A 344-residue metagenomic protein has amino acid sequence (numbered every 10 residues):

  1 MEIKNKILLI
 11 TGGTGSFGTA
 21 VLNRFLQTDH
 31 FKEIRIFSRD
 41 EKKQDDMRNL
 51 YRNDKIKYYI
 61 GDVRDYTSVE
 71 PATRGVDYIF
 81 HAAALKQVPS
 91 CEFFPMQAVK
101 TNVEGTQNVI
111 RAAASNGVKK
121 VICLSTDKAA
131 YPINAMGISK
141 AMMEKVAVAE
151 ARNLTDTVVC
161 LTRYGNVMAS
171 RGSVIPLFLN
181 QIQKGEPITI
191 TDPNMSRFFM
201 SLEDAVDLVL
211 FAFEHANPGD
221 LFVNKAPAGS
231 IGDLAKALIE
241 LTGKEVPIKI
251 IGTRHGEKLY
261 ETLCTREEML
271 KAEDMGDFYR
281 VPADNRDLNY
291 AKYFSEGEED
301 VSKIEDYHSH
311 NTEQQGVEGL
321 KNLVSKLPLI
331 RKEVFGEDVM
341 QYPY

Functional and structural regions predicted by a protein language model:
N5, S115, K145, A149-Y344: Strand-loop microenvironment adjacent to phosphate/nucleotide-handling motifs in alpha/beta enzyme folds
K6-Q27: N-terminal Rossmann NAD(P)H-binding glycine-rich loop of SDR-like oxidoreductase domains
T11, T73-A82, C123: Rossmann-fold scaffold of SDR-type NAD(P)-dependent oxidoreductases
R24-E33, G117: Conserved S-adenosyl-L-methionine
H30-K43: Conserved glycine-rich Rossmann-like NAD(P)H-binding loop of the short-chain dehydrogenase/reductase
S38, Y59-I60, K100, D192 (+1 more regions): Conserved residues in the N-terminal Rossmann fold of short-chain dehydrogenase/reductase
K57-Y78: Conserved Rossmann-fold cofactor-binding substructure of NAD(P)-dependent oxidoreductases
H81, L85-K145, A149-E150, V159: Conserved Rossmann-fold NAD(P)-dependent oxidoreductase catalytic core, especially the SDR/UDP-sugar
